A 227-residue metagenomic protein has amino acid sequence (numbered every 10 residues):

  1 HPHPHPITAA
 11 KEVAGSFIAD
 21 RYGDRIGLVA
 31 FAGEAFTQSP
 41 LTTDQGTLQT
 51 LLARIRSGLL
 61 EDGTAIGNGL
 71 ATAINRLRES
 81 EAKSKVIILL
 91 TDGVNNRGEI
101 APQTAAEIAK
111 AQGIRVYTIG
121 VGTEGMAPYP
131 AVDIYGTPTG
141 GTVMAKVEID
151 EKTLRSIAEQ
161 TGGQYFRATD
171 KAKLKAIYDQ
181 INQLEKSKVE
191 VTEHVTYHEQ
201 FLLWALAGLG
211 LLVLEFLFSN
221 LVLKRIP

Functional and structural regions predicted by a protein language model:
H1-S84, I100: Membrane-embedded segments
V29-A32, L90-G93, I119-G122, A168-K171: Active-site-proximal beta-strand/loop segments in catalytic clefts of secreted hydrolases
A35-T37, N96-R97, E124-M126, Q164-Y165 (+1 more regions): Short beta-strands and strand-coil junctions in structured, solvent-facing domains, enriched
D44-T47, I134-T137, Q183-K186: Short, hinge-like loop/turn segments at secondary-structure boundaries
L48, T161, Y165-F166: Scaffold/interface architecture of coatomer-like assemblies
E61-T64, N75, V86, G93-Q160 (+1 more regions): VWA/integrin I-like adhesion module and closely mimicked acidic/polar interface patches used
A168-Q200: Juxtamembrane amphipathic/hinge helix adjacent to a transmembrane helix
S187-P227: C-terminal signal-anchor/stop-transfer transmembrane helix together with its immediate cytosolic, Lys/Arg-enriched
